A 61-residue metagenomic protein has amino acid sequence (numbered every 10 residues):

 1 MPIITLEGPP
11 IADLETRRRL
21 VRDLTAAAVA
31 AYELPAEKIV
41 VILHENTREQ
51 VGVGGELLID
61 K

Functional and structural regions predicted by a protein language model:
M1-K61: A domain-level signal for the structural core that forms small-molecule/cofactor-binding pockets and catalytic centers
